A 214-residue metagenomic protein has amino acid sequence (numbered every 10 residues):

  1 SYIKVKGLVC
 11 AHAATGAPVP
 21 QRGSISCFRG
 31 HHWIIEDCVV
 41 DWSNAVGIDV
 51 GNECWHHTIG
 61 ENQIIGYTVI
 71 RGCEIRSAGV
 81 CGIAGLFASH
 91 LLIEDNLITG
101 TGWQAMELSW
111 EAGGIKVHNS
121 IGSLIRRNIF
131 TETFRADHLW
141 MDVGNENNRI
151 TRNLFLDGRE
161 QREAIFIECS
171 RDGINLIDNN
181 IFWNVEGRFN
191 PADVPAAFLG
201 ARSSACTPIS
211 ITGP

Functional and structural regions predicted by a protein language model:
S1-G7, A11, T15, R29-H31 (+1 more regions): Extended acidic/polar, glycine-enriched regions that form or flank non-catalytic beta-rich accessory modules
T15-F28, D41-P214: Glycine- and acidic/polar-rich repeat regions and solenoidal domains
